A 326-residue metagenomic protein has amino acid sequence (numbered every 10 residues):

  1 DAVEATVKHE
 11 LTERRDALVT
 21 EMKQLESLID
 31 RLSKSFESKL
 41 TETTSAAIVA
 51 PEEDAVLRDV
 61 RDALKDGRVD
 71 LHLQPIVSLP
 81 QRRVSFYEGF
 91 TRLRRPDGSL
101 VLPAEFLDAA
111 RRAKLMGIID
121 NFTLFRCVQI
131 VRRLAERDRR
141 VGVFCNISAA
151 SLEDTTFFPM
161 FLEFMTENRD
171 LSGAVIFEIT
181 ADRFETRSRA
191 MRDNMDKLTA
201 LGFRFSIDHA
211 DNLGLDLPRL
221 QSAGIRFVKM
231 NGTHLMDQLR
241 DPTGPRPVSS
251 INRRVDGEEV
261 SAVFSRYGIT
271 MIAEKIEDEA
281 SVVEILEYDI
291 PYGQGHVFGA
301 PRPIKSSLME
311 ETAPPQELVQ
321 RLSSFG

Functional and structural regions predicted by a protein language model:
D1-E53: Cyclic-dinucleotide signaling modules
K39-L107, P301-P303: Active-site core of bacterial EAL-family cyclic-dinucleotide phosphodiesterase domains
L73-Q74, T91, I147-A149, A273: Sensory input modules used in signal transduction, predominantly PAS/LOV/GAF but also related non-catalytic regulatory
R95-L100, L124-V128, H209, G295: Short acidic-capped amphipathic helix/loop micro-motif used as an active-site/signal-coupling element
A110, T123-I130, F161, N194 (+2 more regions): Structural preference for long, well-ordered alpha-helical segments in enzyme cores
G117-A190, K275: Catalytic core of bacterial c-di-GMP phosphodiesterases, primarily the EAL and HD-GYP domains, capturing alpha-helical
A149-S151, E178-T186, F203-G326: EAL-family c-di-GMP phosphodiesterase catalytic domain
